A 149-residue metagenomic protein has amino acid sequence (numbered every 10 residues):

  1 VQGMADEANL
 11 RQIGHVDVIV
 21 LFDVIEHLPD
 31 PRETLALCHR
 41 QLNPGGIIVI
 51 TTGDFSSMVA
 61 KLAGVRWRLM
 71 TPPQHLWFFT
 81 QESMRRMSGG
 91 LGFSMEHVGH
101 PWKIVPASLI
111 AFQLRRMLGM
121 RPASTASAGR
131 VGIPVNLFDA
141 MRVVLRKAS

Functional and structural regions predicted by a protein language model:
V1, R66-L69, L114-M117: Short, hinge-like loop/turn segments at secondary-structure boundaries
V1-A5, Q74-W77, G99-A107: Short, exposed beta-strand "edge-strand" segments with a Pro/Gly-rich flavor and a Y/T-containing core
V1-L62, F78-F93, L137-K147: Conserved SAM-binding loop
I19-V20, P73, G132: A generic hydrophobic-helix recognition signal that picks specific residues within alpha-helical hydrophobic
W67-E82: Acceptor-substrate binding/catalytic loop of class I
L69, M95-E96: A short hydrophobic/aromatic micro-motif that marks alpha-helical segments and, especially, helix-coil
E96-S149: A C-terminal cap/extension of S-adenosyl-L-methionine-dependent methyltransferases that defines the acceptor-substrate
